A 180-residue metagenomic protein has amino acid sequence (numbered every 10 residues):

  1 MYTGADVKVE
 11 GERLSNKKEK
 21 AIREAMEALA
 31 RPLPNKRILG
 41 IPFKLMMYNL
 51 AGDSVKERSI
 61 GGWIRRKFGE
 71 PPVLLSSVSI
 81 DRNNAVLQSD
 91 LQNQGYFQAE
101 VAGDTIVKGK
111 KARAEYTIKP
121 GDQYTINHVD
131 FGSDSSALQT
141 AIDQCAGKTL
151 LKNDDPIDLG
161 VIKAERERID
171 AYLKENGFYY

Functional and structural regions predicted by a protein language model:
M1-Y180: Interaction-mediating elements
